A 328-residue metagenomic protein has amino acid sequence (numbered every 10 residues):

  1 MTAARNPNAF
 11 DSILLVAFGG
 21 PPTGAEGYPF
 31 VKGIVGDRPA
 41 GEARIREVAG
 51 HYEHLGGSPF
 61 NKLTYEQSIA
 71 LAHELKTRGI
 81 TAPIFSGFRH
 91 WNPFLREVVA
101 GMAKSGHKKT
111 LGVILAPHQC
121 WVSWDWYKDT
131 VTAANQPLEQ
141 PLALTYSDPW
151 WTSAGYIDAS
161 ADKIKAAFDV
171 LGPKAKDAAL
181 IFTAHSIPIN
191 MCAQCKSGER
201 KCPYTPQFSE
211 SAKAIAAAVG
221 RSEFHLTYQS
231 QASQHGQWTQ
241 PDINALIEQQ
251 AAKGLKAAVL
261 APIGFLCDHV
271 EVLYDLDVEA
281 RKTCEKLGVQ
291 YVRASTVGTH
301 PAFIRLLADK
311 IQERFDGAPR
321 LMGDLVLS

Functional and structural regions predicted by a protein language model:
T2-S328: Active-site-proximal alpha-helix that buttresses catalytic centers in soluble enzyme cores
